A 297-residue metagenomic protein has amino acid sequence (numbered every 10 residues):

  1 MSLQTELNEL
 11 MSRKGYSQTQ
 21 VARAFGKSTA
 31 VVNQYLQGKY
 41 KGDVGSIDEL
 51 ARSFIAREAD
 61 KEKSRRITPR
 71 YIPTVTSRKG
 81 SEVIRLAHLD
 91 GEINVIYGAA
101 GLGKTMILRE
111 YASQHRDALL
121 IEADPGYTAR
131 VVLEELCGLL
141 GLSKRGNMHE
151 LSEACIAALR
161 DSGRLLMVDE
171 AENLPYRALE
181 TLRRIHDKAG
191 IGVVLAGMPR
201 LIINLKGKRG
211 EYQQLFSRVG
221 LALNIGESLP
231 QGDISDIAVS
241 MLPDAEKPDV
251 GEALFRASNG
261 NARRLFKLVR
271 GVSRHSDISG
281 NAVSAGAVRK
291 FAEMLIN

Functional and structural regions predicted by a protein language model:
M1-A30, Q34-E49, S53, Q214 (+2 more regions): C-terminal alpha-helical "lid" subdomain
D60-P73: Conserved adenine-nucleotide phosphate-binding loops and their immediately adjacent elements
Y71-H88: Pre-Walker A adenine-sensing motif
H88-E110, D124-P125: Walker A/P-loop nucleotide-binding motif
V95-A100, I185-Q213: Sensor-1/coupling segment of RecA-like P-loop NTPase cores
S113-I121, G141-S143: Post-Walker A helix-loop "phosphate-sensing" segment adjacent to the P-loop in P-loop NTPases
I121-P125, N204-R209, G220-G232: Conserved AAA+ ATPase "SRH/arginine-finger" region at the nucleotide-binding site
T128-A129, E134, S143-D187, G192 (+5 more regions): Mid-core helix/loop region of P-loop NTP-binding domains shared across ATPases and GTPases
